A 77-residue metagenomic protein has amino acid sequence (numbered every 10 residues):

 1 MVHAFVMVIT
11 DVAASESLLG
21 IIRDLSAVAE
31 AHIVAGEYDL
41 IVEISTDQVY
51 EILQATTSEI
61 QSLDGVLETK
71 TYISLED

Functional and structural regions predicted by a protein language model:
M1-D77: A compositional/biophysical signature of low hydrophobicity enriched in polar/charged and small residues
